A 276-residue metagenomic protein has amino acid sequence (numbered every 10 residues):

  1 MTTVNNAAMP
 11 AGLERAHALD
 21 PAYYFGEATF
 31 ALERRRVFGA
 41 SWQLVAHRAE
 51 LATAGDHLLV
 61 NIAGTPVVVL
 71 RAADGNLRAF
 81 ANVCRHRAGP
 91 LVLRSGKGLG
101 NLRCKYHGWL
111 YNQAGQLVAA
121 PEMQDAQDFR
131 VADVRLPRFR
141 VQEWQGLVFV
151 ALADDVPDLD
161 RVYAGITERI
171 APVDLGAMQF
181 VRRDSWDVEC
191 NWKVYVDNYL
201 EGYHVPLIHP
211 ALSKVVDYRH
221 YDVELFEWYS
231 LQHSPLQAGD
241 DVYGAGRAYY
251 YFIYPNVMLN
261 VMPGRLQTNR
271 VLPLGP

Functional and structural regions predicted by a protein language model:
N6-P21, G176: Short, contiguous pre-domain boundary segments
P21, F25-I62: Non-catalytic accessory segments flanking enzyme active sites
E33, V83-C84, Y195: Short hydrophobic core segments
A40-A52, A120-D125, Y250-P255: Short Pro/Gly-enriched beta-strand edge/turn motifs at strand-loop
E50-D154, D160-G165, L266: Rieske [2Fe-2S] iron-sulfur-binding domain
R71, N76, Q142, L147-P276: C-terminal catalytic domain of Rieske-type non-heme iron oxygenases
